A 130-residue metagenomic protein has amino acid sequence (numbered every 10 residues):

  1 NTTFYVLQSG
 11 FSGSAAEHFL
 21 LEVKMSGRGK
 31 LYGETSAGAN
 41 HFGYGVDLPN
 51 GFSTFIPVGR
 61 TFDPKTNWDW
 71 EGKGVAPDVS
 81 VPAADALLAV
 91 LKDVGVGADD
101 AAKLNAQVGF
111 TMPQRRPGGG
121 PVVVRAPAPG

Functional and structural regions predicted by a protein language model:
N1-G130: C-terminal "post-core" interaction segments
